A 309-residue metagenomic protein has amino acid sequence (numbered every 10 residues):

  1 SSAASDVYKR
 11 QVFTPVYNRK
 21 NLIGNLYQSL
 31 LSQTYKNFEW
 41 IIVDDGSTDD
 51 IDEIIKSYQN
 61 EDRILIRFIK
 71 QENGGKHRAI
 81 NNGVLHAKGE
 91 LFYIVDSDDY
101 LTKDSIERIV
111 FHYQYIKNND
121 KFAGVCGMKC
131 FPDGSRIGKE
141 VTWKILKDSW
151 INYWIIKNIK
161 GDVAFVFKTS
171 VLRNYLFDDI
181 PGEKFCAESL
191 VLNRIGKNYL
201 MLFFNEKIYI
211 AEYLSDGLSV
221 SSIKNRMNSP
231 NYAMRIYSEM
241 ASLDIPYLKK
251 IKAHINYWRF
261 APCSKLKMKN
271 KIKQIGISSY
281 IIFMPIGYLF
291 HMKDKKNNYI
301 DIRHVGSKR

Functional and structural regions predicted by a protein language model:
S1-Y8: Short, small-residue-biased leader/transition segments that mark boundaries at the very start of proteins
A3, Q71-A87: Glycine-rich, basic loop-to-helix element that forms the pyrophosphate-binding segment of sugar-nucleotide handling
N18-S32: Short, well-formed alpha-helical segments that are part of the catalytic scaffolds of diverse glycosyltransferases
S29, D44-E53, D96: A conserved acidic beta->alpha catalytic loop
F92: Short aromatic/hydrophobic "clamp" motif used to bind/position activated sugar donors
D104-K139: Conserved donor NDP-sugar-binding/catalytic core segment of glycosyltransferases
S135-V220: Conserved nucleotide-sugar donor-binding catalytic segment
Y209-A211, S221-Y247: Catalytic core of nucleotide-sugar-dependent glycosyltransferases
